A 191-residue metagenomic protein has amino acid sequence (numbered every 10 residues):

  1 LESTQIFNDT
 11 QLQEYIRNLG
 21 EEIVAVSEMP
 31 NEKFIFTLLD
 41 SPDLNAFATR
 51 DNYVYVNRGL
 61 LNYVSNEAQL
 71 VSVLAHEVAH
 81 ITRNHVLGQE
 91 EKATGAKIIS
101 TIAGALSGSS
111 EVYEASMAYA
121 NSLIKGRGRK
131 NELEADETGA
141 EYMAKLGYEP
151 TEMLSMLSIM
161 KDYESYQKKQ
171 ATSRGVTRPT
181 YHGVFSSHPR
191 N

Functional and structural regions predicted by a protein language model:
L1-N191: A Zn2+-metalloprotease active-site environment signal
